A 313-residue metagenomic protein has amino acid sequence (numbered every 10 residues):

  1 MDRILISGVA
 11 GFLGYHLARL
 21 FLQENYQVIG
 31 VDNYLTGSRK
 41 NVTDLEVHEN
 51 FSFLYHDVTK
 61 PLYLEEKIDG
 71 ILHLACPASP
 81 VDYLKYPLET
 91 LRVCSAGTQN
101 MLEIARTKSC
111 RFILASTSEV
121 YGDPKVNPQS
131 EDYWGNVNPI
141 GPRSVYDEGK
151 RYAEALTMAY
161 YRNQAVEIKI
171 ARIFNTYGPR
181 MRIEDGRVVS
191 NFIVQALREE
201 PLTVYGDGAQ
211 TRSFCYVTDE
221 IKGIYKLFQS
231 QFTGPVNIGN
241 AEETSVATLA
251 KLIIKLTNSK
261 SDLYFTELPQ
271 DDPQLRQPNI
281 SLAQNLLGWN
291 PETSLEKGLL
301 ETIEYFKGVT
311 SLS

Functional and structural regions predicted by a protein language model:
M1-T176, T218, F228, W289 (+3 more regions): N-terminal Rossmann-like NAD(P)+-binding domain of SDR-like oxidoreductases, especially those catalyzing
I4, L17, H56, N175 (+1 more regions): C-terminal substrate-binding subdomain of Rossmann-fold SDR/epimerase-dehydratase oxidoreductases
R39-V42, E154, S190, A247 (+2 more regions): Short, surface-exposed alpha-helical segments at coil->helix boundaries
V47, G141, M181-D185, E242 (+2 more regions): Residue-level signature of the cytosolic catalytic core of signaling kinases
N127-P128, I183-N191: A glycine/serine/threonine-rich, flexible loop-to-helix segment that serves as the NAD(P) cofactor-binding "lid"
